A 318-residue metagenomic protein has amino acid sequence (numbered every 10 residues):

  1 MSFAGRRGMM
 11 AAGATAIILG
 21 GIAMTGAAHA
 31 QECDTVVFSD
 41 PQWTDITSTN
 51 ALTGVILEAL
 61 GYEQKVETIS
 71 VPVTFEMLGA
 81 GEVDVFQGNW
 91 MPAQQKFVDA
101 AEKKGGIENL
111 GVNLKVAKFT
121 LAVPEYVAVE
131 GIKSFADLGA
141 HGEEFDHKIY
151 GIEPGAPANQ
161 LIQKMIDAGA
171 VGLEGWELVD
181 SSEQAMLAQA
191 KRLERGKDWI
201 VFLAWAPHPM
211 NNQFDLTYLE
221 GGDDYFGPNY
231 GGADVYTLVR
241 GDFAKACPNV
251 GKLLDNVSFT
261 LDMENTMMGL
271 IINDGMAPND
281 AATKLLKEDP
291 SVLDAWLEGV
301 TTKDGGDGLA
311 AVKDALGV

Functional and structural regions predicted by a protein language model:
M1-A14: Bacterial N-terminal signal peptides that target proteins for export
A27-F38, L57-E58, A140-D146, W296 (+1 more regions): Immediate post-signal peptide segment of exported/extracytoplasmic ligand-binding proteins
Q31-D45, Y62-E67, D146-Y150, L254: Short, well-ordered beta-strand elements
D34-V36, T44-D45, K164-R195, V201 (+3 more regions): An extracytoplasmic/periplasmic, membrane-proximal ligand-sensing/linker region
T53-L60, G142-E177: Ligand-binding cleft/hinge of the Venus flytrap
E76, V83-Q87, P157-D224: Ligand-binding pocket segment of bilobal, Venus flytrap-like solute-binding proteins
G106-G155: A conserved helix-loop-strand patch within extracytoplasmic ligand-binding domains of the periplasmic binding
K118-A128, G232-A246, G269-L270: A bilobed periplasmic-binding-protein/Venus flytrap-type ligand-binding module shared by bacterial periplasmic
